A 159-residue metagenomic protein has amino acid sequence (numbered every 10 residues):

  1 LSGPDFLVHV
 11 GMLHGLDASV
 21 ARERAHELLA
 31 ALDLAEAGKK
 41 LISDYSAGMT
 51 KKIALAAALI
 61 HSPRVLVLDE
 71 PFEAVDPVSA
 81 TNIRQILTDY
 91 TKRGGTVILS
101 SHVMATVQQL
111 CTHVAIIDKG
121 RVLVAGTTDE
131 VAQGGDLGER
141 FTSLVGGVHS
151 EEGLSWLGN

Functional and structural regions predicted by a protein language model:
V8, M12, S19-A37: Conserved ABC ATPase "signature" region
S62: Conserved catalytic motifs of ABC-family nucleotide-binding domains
L66-E70: Catalytic Walker B motif of ABC-type/P-loop ATPase nucleotide-binding domains
A80-R93: Helical segment within the ABC ATPase nucleotide-binding domain
V107-Q109: A short, surface-exposed alpha-helical micro-motif characterized by mixed small hydrophobic and charged/polar residues
A125-G126: ABC ATPase "signature
